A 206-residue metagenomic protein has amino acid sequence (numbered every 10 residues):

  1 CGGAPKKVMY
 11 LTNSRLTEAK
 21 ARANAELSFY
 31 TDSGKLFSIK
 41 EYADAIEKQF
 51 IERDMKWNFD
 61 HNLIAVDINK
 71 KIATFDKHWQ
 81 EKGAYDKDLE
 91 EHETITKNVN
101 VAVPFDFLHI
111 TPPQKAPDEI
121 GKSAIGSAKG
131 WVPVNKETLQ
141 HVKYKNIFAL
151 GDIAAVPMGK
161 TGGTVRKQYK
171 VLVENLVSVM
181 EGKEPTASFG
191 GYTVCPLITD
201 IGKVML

Functional and structural regions predicted by a protein language model:
C1-G2: Beta1/beta-strand and adjacent pyrophosphate-binding region of the FAD-binding site in flavoprotein oxidoreductases
P5-K20: Histidine-anchored nucleotide/phosphate-binding helix
P5-M9, A43, V165-R166: Amphipathic alpha-helical segments in well-structured domains
L11, A45, V171, N175: Alpha-helical scaffold segments in soluble metabolic enzymes
T17-K129, E184: A Rossmann-like FAD-binding core segment of flavoenzymes
V101-K167: FAD-site-proximal beta/loop scaffold in flavoenzymes
G163-E181: An active-site-proximal "capping" alpha-helix that borders the catalytic cofactor pocket
L176-L206: C-terminal, flexible cofactor-proximal segment of oxidoreductases
